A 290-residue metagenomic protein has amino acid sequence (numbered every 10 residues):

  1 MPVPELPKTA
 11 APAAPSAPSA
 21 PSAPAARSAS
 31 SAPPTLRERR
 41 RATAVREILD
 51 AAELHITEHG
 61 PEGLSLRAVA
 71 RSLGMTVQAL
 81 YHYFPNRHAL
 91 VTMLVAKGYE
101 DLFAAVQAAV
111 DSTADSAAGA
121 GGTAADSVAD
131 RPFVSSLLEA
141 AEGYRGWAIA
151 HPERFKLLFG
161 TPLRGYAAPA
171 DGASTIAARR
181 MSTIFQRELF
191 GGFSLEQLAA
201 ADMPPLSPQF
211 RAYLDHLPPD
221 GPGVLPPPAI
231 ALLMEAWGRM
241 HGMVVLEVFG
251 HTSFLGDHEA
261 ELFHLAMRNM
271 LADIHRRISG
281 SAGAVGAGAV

Functional and structural regions predicted by a protein language model:
M1-A14, T183-V290: C-terminal peripheral helix-coil segments that are non-catalytic and often amphipathic
M1-A42, A114-V128, S279-V290: N-terminal intrinsically disordered/low-complexity leader segments
T43, E47-L54, A89-A109, E139-G146 (+4 more regions): Alpha-helical structural segments
E47, H59-A89, M93: Helix-turn-helix
T57, F103, Q107, R145-I149 (+3 more regions): Short amphipathic alpha-helical interface segments enriched in basic and hydrophobic/aromatic residues, used as
A109-R154, T175-I184: Hydrophobic alpha-helical connector segments
A109-T113, P162, E247-H251: Secondary-structure edge/capping motif, primarily at the C-terminal ends of alpha-helices and the immediately following
T161-S174: Solvent-exposed, charged amphipathic helical/linker segments at domain boundaries
